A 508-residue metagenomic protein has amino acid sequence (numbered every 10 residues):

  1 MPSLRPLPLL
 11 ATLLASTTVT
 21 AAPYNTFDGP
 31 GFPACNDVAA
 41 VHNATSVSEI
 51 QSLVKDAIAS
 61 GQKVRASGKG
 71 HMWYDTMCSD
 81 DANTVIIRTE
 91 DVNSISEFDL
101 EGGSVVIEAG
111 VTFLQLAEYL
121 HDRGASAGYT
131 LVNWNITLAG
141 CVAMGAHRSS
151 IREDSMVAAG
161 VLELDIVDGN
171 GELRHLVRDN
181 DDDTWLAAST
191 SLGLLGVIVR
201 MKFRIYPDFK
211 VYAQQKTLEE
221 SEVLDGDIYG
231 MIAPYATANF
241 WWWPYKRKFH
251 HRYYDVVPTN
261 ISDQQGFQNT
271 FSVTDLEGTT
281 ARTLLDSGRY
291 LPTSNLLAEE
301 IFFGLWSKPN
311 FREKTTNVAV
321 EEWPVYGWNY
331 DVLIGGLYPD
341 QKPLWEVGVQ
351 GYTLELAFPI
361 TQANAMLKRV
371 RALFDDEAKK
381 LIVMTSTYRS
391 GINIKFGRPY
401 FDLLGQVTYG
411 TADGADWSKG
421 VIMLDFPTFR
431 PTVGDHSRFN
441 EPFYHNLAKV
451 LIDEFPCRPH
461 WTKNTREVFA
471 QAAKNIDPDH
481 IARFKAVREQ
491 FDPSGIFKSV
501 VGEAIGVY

Functional and structural regions predicted by a protein language model:
M1-A21: Fungal secretory targeting signals
A22-A34: N-terminal regions that are enriched for targeting/export leaders and immediately downstream pro/stem segments
C35-L131, G145-H147, F240: Glycine-rich N-terminal segment of FAD-binding domains in flavoprotein oxidoreductases, spanning the beta-loop-helix
K63, W323-D477: Substrate-recognition/cap regions that form aromatic- and gly/pro-loop-enriched pockets for small-molecule ligands
Y74-S94, R148-G171, V197-R204: Structural signature of FAD isoalloxazine-binding scaffolds in flavoprotein oxidoreductases
L162-A365, A372, Y388, F396: C-terminal substrate-binding/cap subdomain adjacent to the FAD-binding core in PCMH-type and related FAD-linked
H480, F484-Y508: Intrinsic disorder at enzyme termini
